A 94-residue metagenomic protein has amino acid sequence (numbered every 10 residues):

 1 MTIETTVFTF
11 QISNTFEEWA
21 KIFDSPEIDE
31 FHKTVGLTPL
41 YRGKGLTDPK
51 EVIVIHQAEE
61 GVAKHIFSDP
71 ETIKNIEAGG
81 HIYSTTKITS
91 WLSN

Functional and structural regions predicted by a protein language model:
M1-I73, A78, I82-N94: Short S/T/G/P-rich N-terminal loop/turn motif that feeds into the first structured element of a domain
